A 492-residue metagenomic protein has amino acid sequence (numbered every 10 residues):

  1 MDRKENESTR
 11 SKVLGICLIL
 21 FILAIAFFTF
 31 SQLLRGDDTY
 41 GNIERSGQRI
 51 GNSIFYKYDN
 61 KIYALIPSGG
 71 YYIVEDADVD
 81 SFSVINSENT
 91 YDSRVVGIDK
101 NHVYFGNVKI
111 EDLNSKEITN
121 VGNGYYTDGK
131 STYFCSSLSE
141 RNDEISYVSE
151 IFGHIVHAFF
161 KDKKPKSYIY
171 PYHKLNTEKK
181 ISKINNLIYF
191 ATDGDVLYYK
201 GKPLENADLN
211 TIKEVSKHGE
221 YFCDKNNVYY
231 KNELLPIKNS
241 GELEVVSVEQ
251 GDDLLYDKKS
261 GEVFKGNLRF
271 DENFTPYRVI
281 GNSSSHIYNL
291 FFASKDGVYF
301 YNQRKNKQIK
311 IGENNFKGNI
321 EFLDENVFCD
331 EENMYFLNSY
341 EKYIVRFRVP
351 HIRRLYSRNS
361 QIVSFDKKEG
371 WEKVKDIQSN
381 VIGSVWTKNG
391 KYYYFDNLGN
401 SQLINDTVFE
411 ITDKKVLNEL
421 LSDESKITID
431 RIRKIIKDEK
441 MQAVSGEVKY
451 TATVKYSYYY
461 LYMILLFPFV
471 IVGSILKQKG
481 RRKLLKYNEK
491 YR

Functional and structural regions predicted by a protein language model:
M1-R10, K490-R492: N-terminal Lys/Arg-rich, disordered targeting/topogenic segments
T9-C17, Y458-Y459: Alpha-helical membrane-anchoring segments
I16-T29: Hydrophobic membrane-insertion alpha-helices, especially the h-region of bacterial N-terminal signal peptides
A26-Y487: Non-catalytic tandem-repeat scaffold regions and their flanking low-complexity/translocation tails
